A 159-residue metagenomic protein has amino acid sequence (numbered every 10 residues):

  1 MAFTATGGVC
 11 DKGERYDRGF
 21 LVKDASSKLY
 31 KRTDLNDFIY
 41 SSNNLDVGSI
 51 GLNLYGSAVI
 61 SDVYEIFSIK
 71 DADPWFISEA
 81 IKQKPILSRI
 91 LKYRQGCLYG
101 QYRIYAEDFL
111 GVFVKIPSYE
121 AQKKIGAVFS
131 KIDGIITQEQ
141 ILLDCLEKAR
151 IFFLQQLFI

Functional and structural regions predicted by a protein language model:
M1-I159: Feature detects amphipathic, helix-rich regulatory segments
